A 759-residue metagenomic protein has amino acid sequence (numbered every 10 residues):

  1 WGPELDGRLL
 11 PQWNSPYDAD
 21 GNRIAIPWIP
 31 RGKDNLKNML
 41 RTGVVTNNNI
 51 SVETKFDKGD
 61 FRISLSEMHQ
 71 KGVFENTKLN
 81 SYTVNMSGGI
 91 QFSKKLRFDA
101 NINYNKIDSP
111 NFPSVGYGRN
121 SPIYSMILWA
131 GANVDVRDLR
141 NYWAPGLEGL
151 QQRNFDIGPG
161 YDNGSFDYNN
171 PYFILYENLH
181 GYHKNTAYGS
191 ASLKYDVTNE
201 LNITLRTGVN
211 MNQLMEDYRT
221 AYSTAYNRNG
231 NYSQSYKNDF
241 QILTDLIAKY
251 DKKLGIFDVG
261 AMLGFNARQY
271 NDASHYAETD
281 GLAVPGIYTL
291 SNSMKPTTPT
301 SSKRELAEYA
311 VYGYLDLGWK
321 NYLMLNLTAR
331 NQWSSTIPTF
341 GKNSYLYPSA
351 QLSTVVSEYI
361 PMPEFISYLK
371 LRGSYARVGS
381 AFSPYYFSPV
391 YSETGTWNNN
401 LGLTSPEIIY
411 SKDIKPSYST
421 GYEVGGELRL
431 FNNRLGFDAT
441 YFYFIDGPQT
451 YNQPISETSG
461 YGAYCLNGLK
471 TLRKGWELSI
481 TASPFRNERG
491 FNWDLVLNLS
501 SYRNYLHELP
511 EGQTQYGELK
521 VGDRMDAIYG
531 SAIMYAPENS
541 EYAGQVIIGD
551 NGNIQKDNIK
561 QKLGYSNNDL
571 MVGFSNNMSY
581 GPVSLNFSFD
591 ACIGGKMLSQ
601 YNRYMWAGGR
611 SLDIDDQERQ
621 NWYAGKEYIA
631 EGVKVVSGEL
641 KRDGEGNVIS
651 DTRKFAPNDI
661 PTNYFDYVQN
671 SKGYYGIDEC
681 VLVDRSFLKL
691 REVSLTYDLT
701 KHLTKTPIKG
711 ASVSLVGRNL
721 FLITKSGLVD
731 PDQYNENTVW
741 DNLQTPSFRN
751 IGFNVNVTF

Functional and structural regions predicted by a protein language model:
W1-K33, T42, G72-T77, T83 (+8 more regions): Surface-exposed loop/interface segments of Gram-negative outer-membrane beta-barrel transport/assembly proteins
M39-L40, N47-H69, V73, N85-Q91 (+4 more regions): Predominantly transmembrane beta-strands of Gram-negative outer membrane beta-barrel pores used for transport
I50-T54, M86-I90, G189-Y195, L246-Y250 (+11 more regions): Residues on the lipid-exposed face of transmembrane beta-strands in outer-membrane beta-barrel proteins
S51, N492-D494, Y565-I593, I677-T724 (+1 more regions): Conserved C-terminal beta-signal and adjacent last beta-strands/turns of outer-membrane beta-barrel proteins
T54-K58, E67, K252-I256, W319 (+4 more regions): A generic beta-sheet turn/junction motif
K58-F61, K95-F98, E200-I203, I256-V259 (+7 more regions): Repeated loop/turn-to-beta-strand initiation elements of outer-membrane beta-barrel proteins
L79-Q91, K342-S353, G710-L722: Short secondary-structure subsegments characteristic of cysteine-rich extracellular domains
V84-M86, L205, T244, Y309-L315 (+6 more regions): Extended, hydrophobic alpha-helical segments in both membrane/secreted and soluble proteins
